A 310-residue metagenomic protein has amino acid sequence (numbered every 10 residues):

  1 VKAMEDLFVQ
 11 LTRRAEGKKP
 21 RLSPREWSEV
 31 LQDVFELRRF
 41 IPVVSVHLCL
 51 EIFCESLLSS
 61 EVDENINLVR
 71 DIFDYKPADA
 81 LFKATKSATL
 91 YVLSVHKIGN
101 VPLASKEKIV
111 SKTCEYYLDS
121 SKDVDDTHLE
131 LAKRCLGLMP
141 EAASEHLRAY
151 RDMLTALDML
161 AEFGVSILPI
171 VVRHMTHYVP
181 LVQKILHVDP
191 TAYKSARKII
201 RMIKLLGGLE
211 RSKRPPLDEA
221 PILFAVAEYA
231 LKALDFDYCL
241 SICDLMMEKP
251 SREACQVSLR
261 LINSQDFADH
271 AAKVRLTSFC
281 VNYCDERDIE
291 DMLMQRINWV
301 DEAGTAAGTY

Functional and structural regions predicted by a protein language model:
V1-K18, D63-I66, D79-Y310: Long alpha-helical scaffold regions
V1-P77: Alpha-solenoid helical-repeat scaffolds
